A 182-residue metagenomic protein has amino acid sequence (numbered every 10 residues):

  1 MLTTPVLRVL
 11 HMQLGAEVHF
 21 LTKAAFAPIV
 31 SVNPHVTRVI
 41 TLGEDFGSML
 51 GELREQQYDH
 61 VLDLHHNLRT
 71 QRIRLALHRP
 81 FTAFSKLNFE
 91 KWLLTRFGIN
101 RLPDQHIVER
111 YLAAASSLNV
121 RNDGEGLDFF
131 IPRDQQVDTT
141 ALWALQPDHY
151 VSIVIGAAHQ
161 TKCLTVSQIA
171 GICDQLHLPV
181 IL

Functional and structural regions predicted by a protein language model:
M1-L182: Catalytic machinery of carbohydrate-active enzymes, primarily nucleotide-sugar-dependent glycosyltransferases
